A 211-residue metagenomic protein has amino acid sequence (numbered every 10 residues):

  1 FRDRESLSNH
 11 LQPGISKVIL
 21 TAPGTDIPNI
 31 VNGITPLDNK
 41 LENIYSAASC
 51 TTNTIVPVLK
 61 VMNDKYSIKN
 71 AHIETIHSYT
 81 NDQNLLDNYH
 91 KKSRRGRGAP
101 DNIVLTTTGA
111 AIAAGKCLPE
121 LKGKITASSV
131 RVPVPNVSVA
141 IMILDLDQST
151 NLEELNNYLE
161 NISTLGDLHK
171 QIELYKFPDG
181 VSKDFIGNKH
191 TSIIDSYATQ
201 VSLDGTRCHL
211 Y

Functional and structural regions predicted by a protein language model:
F1-L85, Y89-S93, Q200-D204: N-terminal Rossmann-like NAD(P) cofactor-binding subdomain of oxidoreductases, focused on the glycine-rich
S67-N70, T75-C208: C-terminal substrate-binding/catalytic lobe of Rossmann-fold NAD(P)-dependent oxidoreductases
